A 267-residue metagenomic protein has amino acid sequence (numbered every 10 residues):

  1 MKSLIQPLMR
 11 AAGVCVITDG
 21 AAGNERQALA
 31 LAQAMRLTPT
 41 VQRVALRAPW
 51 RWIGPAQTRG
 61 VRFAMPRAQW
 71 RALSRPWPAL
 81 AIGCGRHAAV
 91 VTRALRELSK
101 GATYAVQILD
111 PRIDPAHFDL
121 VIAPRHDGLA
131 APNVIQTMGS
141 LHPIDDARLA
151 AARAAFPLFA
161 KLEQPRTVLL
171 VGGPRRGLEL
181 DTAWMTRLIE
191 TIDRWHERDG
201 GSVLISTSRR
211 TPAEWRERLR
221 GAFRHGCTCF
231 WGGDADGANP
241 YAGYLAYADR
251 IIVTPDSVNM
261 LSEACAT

Functional and structural regions predicted by a protein language model:
M9-C15: Extreme N-terminal starter segment of soluble prokaryotic enzymes
V16-I17, A21-Q136, H142: Active-site and donor-binding regions of nucleotide-sugar-utilizing enzymes
P76-W77, H117, G243-Y247, A266: Alpha-helix C-terminal capping/helix-to-coil transition sites in glycosyltransferase folds
P115-D181: A nucleotide-sugar donor-handling region in carbohydrate enzymes
P165, P174-T207: Conserved catalytic-core segment of nucleotide-activated headgroup transferases in glycan assembly
R210-F223: Short, structured helix-loop element that forms part of the nucleotide-activated donor/catalytic region
R220-M260: Donor nucleotide-activated moiety binding/catalytic core segment of transferases that use nucleotide-activated donors
N259-T267: Catalytic binding pocket for nucleotide-activated donors in carbohydrate/polymer assembly enzymes
